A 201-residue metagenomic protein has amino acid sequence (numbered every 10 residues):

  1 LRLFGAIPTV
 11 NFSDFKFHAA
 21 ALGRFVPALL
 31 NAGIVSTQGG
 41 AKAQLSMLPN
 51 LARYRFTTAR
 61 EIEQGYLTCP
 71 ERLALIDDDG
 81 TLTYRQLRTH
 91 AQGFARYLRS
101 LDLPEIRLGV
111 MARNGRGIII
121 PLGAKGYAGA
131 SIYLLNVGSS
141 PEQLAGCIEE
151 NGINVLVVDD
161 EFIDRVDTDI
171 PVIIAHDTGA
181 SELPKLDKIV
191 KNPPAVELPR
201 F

Functional and structural regions predicted by a protein language model:
L1-R55: Flexible, non-catalytic linker and terminal segments flanking ANL/adenylate-forming cores
I34-G39, A43, R60-T83: AMP-dependent adenylate-forming
P49-L73, T89-H90, R107: AMP-binding/adenylate-forming domain of the ANL superfamily
E71-R72, R85-G109, S139-P141, A145 (+1 more regions): ANL superfamily AMP-binding
G80, A95-S139: Conserved AMP-binding/adenylate-forming
V137-V166: Conserved ATP-dependent adenylate/AMP-binding module captured primarily in the ANL superfamily
E161-F201: ANL superfamily adenylate-forming
